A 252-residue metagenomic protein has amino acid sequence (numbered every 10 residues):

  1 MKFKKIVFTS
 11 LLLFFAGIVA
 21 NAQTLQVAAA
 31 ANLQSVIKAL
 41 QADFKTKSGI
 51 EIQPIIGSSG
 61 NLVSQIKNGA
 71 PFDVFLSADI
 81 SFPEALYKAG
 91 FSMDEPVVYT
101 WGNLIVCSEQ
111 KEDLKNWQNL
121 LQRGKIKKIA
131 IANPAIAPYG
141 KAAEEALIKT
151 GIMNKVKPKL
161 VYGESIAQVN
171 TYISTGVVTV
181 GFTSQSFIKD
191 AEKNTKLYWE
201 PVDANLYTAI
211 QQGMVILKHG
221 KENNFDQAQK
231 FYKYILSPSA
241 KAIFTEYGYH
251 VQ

Functional and structural regions predicted by a protein language model:
M1-K5: Positively charged n-region of N-terminal signal peptides that target proteins for export
I6-G17: Bacterial N-terminal signal peptides
I18-A22: Sec/Tat signal peptide C-region and signal peptidase I cleavage site
Q23-K47, I55, G60, S64-N68 (+4 more regions): Exported/periplasmic ABC-transporter solute-binding proteins
I52: Hydrophobic anchor at the start of a short beta-strand that flanks the dinucleotide cofactor-binding loop
M93: Extracellular glycoside hydrolase catalytic/binding regions
N103: Active-site-adjacent helical/loop segments in soluble small-molecule enzymes
